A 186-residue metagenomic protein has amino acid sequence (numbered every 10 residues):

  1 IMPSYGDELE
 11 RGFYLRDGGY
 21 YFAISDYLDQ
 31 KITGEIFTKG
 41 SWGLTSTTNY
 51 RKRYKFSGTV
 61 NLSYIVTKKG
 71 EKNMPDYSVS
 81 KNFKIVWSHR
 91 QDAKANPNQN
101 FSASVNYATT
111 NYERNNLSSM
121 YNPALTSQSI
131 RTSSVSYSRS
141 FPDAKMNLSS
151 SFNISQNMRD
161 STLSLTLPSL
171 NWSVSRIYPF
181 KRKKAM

Functional and structural regions predicted by a protein language model:
I1-M186: Outer-membrane beta-barrel proteins and related beta-barrel translocases across Gram-negative bacteria
